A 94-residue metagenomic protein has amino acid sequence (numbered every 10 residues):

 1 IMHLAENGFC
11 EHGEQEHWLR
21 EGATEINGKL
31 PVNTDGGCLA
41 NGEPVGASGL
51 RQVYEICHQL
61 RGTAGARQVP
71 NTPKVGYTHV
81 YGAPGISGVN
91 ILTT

Functional and structural regions predicted by a protein language model:
I1-T94: Claisen-condensing/thiolase-fold acyl-transfer catalytic domains that form or cleave C-C bonds in fatty acid
